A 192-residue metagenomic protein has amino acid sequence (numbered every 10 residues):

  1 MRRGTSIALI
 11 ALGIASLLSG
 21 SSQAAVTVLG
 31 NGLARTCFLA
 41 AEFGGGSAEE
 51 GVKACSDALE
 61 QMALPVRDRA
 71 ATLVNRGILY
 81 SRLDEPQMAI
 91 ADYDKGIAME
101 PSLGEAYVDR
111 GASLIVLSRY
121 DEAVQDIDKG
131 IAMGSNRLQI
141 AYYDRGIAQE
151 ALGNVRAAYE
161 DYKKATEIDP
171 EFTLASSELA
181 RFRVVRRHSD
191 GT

Functional and structural regions predicted by a protein language model:
D57-E60, L64, K95-A98, K129-M133 (+1 more regions): Conserved structural position within tetratricopeptide repeats
R69, L103, R137-L138, F172: Residue-level recognition of tetratricopeptide repeat
R82, V116, A151, E178-H188: Register position in tetratricopeptide repeats
